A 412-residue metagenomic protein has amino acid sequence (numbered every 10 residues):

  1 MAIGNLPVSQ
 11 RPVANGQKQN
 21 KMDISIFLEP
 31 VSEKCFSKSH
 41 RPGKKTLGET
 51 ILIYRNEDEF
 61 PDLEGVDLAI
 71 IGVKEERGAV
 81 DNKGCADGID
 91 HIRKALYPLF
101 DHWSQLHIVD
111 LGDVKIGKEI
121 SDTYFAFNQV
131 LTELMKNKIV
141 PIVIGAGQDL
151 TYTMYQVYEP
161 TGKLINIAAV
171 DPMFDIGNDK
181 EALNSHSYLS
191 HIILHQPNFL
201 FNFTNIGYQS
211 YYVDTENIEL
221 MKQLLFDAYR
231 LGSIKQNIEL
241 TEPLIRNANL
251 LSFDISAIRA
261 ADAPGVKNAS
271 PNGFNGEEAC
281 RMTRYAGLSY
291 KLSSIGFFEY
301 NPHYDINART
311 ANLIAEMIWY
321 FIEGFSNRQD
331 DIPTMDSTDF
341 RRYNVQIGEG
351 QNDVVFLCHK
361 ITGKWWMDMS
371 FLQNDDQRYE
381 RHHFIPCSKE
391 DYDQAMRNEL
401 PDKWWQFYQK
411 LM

Functional and structural regions predicted by a protein language model:
M1-G16: N-terminal amphipathic/hydrophobic targeting modules at extreme N-termini, encompassing cleavable Sec/SRP-type signal
D23-I70, E76-F297, N301-M412: Conserved alpha-helical scaffold segments that buttress catalytic/binding sites
